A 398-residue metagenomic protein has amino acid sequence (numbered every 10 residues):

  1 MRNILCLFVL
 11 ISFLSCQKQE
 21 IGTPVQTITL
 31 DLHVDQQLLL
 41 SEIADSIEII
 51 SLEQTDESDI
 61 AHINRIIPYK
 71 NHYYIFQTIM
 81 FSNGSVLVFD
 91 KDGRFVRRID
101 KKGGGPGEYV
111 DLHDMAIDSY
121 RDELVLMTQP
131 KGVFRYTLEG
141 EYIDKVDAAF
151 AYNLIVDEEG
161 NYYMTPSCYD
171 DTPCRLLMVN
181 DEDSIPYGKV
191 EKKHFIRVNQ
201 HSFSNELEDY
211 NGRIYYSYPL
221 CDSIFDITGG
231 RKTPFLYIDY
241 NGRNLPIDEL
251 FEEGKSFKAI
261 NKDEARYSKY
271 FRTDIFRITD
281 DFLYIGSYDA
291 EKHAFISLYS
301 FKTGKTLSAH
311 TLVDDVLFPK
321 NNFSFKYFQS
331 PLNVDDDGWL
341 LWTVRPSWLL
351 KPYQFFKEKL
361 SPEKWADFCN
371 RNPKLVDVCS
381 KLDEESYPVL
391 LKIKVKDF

Functional and structural regions predicted by a protein language model:
E20-L52: Blade/loop signatures of beta-propeller domains
I47-G84: Beta-strand-rich domains and repeat architectures in extracellular enzymes and scaffolds, especially beta-propellers
E53-S58, H62, F89, R94-R121: Blade-loop segments of beta-propeller domains
D56, D100-E108, D147-N153, E191-I196 (+2 more regions): Short coil/turn segments at the loop-to-beta-strand junctions that recur within blades of beta-propeller repeat folds
A61-R65, V110-M115, A149-D157, V198-N205 (+2 more regions): Repeated scaffold domains used in trafficking and secretory/extracellular systems, primarily beta-propellers
H72-I79, D122-T128, G160-Y169, E206-D226 (+2 more regions): Short beta-strand elements that form the blades of beta-propeller/WD-repeat-like and other beta-sheet-rich scaffold
V110-L112, M127-C174, P186-N199: Asp-box/WD-like beta-propeller blade repeats and closely related beta-sheet repeat scaffolds
F235-E253, F257-D263, K302-D336, L350: Conserved blade-ending motifs and adjacent loop-strand segments that build the rim/top face of beta-propeller domains
